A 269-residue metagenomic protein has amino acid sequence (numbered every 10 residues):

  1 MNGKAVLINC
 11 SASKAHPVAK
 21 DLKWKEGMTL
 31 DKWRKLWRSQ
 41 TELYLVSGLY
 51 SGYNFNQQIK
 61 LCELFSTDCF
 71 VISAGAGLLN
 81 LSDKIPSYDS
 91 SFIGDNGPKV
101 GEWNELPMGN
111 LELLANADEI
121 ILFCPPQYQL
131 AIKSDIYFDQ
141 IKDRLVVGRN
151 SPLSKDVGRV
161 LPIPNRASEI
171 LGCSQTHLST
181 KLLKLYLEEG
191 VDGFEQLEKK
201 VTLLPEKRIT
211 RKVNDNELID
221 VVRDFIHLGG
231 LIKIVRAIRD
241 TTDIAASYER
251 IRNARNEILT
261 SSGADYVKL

Functional and structural regions predicted by a protein language model:
G3, A117-G172, K212, E217-V221: A charged, amphipathic interaction segment
A5-N54: Active-site helix-to-loop segments that bind/position phosphate- or nucleotide-bearing substrates and donors across
S39-A74, L79, D83-D89: Function-critical acidic carboxylates
G75-N116: Long, charge-dense
G148-I209, G229: C-terminal capping/extension of enzyme domains
I209-G230, R255-S262: Positively charged, polyanion-binding regions of nucleic-acid-associated proteins
L228-G229, R236-N253: Short, basic interhelical loop/turn and adjoining N-cap of the next helix at nucleic-acid- or acidic-partner-contacting
S262-L269: Short Lys/Arg-enriched helix C-cap and helix-to-coil transition segments that create basic nucleic-acid-contact patches
